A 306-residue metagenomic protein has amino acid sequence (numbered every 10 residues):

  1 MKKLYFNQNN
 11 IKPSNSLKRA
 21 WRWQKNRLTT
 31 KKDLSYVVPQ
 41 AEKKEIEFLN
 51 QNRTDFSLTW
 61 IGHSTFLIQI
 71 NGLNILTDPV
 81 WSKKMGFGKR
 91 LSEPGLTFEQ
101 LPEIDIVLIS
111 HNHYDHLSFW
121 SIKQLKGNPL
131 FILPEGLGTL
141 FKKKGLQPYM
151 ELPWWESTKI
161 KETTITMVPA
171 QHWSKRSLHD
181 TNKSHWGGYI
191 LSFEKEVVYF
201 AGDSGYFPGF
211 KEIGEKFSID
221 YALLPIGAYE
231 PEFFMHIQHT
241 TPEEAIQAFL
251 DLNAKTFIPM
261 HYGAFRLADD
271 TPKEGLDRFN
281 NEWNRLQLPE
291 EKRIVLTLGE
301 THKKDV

Functional and structural regions predicted by a protein language model:
M1-M85, P94-Q100, L191-F200, D220-G227: Metallo-beta-lactamase
K2-I11, I106, L130-I132, G136-L140 (+2 more regions): Cap/insert and terminal regions of metallo-dependent hydrolase folds
D33-R53, P134-E196, R278-E300, K304-D305: Metallo-beta-lactamase
I68, D78, H111, S118 (+6 more regions): Divalent metal-coordination and catalytic microenvironments
P79-P94, K175-L178, P231-Q238: Acidic/histidine-rich helix-loop elements that form or flank divalent-metal/phosphate-binding sites at the catalytic
P79-W81, N112, A170-Q171, G202-S204 (+2 more regions): Active-site metal-binding loops of divalent metal-dependent hydrolases
F87-L133, P148, S218-L223: Active-site metal-binding motif and surrounding structural segment of the metallo-beta-lactamase
W120-Q124, K144-G145, G209-I213: A short acidic, amphipathic alpha-helical/loop segment
